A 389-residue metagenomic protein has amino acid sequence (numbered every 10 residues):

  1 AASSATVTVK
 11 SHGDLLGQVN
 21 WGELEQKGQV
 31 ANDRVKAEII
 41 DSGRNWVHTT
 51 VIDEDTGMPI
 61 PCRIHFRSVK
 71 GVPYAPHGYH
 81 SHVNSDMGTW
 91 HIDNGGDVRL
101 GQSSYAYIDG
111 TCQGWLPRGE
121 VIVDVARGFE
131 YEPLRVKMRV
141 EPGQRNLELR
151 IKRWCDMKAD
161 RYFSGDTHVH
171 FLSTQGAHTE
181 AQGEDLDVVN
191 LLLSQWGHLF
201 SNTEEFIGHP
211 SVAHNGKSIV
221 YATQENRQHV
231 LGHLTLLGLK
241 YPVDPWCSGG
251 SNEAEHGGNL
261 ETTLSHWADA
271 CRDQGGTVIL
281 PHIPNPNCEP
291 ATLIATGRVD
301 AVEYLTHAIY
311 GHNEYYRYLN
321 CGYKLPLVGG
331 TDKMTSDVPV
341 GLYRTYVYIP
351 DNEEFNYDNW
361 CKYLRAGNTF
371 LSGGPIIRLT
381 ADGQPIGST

Functional and structural regions predicted by a protein language model:
A1-E38, W46, I52-G114, E120-D156 (+3 more regions): C-terminal functional module detector
E38-D41, Q224-E225: Short linear motifs in intrinsically disordered
H48, R63-I64, H168, H233: Conserved beta-strand and immediately adjacent loop positions that scaffold enzyme active sites
N84-D86, N94, A106-W115, S194 (+1 more regions): Glycine- and small hydrophobic-enriched segments that form the cores of compact globular domains
A159-L327, T331-D337: Catalytic cores of extracellular degradative/oxidative enzymes
